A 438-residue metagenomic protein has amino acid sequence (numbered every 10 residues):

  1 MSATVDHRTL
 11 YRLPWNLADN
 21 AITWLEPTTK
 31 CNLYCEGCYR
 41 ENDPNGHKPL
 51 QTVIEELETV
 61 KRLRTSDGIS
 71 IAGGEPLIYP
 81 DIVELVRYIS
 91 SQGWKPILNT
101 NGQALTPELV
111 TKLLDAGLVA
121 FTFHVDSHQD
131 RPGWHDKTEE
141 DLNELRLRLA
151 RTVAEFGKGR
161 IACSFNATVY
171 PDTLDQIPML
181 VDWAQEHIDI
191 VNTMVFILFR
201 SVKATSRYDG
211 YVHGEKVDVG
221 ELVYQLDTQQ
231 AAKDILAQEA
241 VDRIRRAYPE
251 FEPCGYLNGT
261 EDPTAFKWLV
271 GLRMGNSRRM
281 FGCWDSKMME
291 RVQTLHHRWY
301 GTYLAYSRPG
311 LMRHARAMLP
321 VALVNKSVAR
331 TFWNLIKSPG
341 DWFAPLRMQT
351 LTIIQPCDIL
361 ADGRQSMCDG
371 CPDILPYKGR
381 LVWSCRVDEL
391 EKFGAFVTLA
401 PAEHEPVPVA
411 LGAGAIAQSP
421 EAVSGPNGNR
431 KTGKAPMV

Functional and structural regions predicted by a protein language model:
M1-D19, E36-G37, I89, A204 (+2 more regions): Conserved N-terminal glycine/acidic-rich loop preference
M1-W15, N258-T260, T264-V438: Radical SAM enzyme core and accessory elements
L10, N20, D115-L118, I190-V191 (+2 more regions): A broad structural signal for short, well-ordered beta-strand segments within beta-sheet-rich domains
P14-N16, E36, R40, S66 (+3 more regions): Short N-terminal helix-initiation segments at or just after the protein's N-terminus
W15-Q51, L63: Canonical Radical SAM [4Fe-4S] cluster-binding loop centered on the CxxxCxxC motif and its immediate flanking residues
I54-I71, Y79-L198: Radical SAM/AdoMet-radical enzyme domain recognition
K137-L147, E155-P345: Radical SAM enzyme [4Fe-4S]-AdoMet core and its adjacent flexible, acidic and glycine-rich loops/tails across
